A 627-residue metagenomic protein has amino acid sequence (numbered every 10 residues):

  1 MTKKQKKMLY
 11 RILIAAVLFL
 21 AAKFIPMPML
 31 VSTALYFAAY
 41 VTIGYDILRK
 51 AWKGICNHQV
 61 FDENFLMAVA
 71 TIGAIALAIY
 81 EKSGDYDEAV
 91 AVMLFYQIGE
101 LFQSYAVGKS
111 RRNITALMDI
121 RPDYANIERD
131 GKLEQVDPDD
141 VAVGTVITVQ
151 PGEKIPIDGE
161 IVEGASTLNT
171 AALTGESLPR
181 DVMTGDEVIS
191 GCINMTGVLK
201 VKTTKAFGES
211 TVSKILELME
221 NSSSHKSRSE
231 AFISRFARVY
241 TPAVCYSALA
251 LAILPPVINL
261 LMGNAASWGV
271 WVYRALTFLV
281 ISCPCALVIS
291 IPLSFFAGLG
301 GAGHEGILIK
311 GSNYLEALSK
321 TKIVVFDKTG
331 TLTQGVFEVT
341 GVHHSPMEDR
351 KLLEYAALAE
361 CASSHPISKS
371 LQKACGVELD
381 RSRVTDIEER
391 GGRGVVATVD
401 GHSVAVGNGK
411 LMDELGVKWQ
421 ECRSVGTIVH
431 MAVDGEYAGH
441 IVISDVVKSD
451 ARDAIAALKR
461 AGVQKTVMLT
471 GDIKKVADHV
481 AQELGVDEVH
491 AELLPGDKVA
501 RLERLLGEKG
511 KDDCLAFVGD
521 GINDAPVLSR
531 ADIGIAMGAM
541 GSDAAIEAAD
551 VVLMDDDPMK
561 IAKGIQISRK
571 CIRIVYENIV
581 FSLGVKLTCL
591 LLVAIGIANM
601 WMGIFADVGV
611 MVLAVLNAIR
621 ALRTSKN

Functional and structural regions predicted by a protein language model:
M1-A16, A34, Y45-I75, L216-A250 (+6 more regions): Soluble-to-membrane junctions at the N-terminal ends of transmembrane alpha-helices in multi-pass ion-transporting
T2-Y124, R235, P242-A243, V342: Transmembrane helix-loop-helix hairpins at the membrane interface
M29-F37, F61-A68, E81-V92, F232 (+4 more regions): Membrane-water interface of transmembrane alpha-helices in multipass transporters/channels
E63-T71, L173, Y273, C283-A359 (+2 more regions): Conserved catalytic phosphorylation-site environment of P-type ATPases
F65-L66, A91-P151, V182, I309 (+5 more regions): Juxtamembrane coupling segments of multi-pass membrane pumps/enzymes
A116-E209, N313-A356, T398-V399: Conserved cytosolic catalytic loops of P-type ATPases
V339-K465, K474, E483-L502: P-type ATPase nucleotide-binding
V399-G401, T427, V433-E577, V585: Conserved ATP-binding TGD loop and adjacent catalytic N/P-domain core of P-type ATPases
